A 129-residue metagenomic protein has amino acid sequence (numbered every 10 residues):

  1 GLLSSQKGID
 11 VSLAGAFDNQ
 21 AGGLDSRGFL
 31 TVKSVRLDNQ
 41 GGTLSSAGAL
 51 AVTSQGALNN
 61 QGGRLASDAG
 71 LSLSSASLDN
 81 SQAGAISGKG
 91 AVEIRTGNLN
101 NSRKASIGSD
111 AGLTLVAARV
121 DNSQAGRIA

Functional and structural regions predicted by a protein language model:
G1-A129: A composition-driven surface/loop motif
